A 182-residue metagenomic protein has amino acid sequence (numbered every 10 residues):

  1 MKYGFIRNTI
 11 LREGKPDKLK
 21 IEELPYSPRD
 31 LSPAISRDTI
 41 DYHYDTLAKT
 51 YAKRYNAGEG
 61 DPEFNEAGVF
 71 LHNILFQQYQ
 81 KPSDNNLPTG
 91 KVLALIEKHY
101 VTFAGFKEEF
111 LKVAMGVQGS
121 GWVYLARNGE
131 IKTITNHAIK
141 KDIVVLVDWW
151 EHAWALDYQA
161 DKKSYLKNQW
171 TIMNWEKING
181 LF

Functional and structural regions predicted by a protein language model:
M1-L11: Short linear clamp-binding motif
T9-F182: Feature for soluble, non-membrane regions of globular proteins
